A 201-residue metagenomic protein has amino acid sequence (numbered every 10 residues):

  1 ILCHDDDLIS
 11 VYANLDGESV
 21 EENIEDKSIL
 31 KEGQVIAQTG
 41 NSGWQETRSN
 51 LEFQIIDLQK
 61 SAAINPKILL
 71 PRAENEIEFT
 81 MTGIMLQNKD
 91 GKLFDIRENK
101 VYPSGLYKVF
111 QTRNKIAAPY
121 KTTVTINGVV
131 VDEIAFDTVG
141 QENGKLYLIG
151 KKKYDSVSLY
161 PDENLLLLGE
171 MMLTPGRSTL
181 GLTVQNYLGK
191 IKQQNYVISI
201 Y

Functional and structural regions predicted by a protein language model:
I1-H4, D26-N88: Conserved, short, structured surface segments that act as functional micro-motifs
I1-N23: Zn2+-dependent peptidoglycan hydrolase active-site motif and core
D5-D6, L58, N127, Y187: Short strand-coil-strand connectors
L8, S49-L51, A118-Y120: Residues that flank catalytic or metal-binding motifs in active/ligand-binding sites
I9, A62-N65, V129-I134: Surface-exposed loop/edge segments in extracytoplasmic proteins
L15-S19, L69-R72, F136-Q141: A short, sequence-level motif marking secondary-structure junctions
I84-Y201: Long, low-complexity serine/threonine/glycine- and acidic-rich segments characteristic of extracellular
